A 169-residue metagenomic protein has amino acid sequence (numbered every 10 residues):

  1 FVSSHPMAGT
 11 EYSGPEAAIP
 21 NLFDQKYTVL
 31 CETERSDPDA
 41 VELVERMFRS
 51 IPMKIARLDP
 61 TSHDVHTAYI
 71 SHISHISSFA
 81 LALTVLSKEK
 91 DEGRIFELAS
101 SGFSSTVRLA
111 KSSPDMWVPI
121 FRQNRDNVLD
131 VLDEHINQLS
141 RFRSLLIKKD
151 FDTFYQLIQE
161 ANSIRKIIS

Functional and structural regions predicted by a protein language model:
F1-E16: Rossmann-like NAD(P)(H) cofactor-binding subdomain of soluble oxidoreductases
E11, S36-D37, V128: Alpha-helix N-cap/loop-to-helix initiation residues
A17-L22, P119: Short, flexible, solvent-exposed loop/turn segments with mixed acidic/basic and small polar residues
P20-R108: Internal alpha-helical scaffold of NAD(P)-dependent oxidoreductase catalytic cores
E92-E160: Interdomain hinge/lid region at the active-site interface of Rossmann-like NAD(P)-dependent oxidoreductases
S163-S169: Long, positively charged, glycine-interspersed low-complexity recognition regions
